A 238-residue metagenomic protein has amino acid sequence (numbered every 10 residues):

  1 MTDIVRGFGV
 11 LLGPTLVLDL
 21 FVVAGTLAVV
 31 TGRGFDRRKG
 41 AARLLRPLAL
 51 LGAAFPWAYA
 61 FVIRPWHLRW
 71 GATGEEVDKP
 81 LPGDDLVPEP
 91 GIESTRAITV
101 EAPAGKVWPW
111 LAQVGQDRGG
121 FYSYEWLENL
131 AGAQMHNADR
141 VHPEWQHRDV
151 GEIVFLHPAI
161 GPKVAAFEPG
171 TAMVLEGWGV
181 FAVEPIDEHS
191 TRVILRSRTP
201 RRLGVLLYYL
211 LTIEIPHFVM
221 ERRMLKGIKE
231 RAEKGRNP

Functional and structural regions predicted by a protein language model:
T2-L11, V30-F35, R46, K79-P80 (+6 more regions): Glycine-rich portal/gate segments that line the openings of hydrophobic small-molecule binding cavities
T2-T31, K39-I63: Hydrophobic alpha-helical topogenic segments used for membrane insertion/localization
G52-E93: Short acidic N-proximal helix/loop "leader" segments that mark the beginning of a domain or an inter-domain linker
P65-G74, A182-V193, E221: Phosphate-binding glycine-rich loops and adjacent basic patches that engage nucleotide phosphates, nucleic-acid
W70-G71, S94, A104, G120: Extracytoplasmic entry segments of secretory-pathway proteins
P90-I92, L156, M220: Short, glycine/acidic-rich beta->alpha junctions
Y209, I213-L225: Short, charged, low-complexity patches
